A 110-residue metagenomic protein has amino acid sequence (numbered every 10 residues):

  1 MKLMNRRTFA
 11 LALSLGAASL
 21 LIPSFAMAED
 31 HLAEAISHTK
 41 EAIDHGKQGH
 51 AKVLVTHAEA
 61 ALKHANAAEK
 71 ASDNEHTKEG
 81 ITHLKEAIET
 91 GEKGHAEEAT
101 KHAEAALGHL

Functional and structural regions predicted by a protein language model:
K2-R6, L21-L110: Long, charged/polar, soluble alpha-helical segments
A12-L21: Bacterial N-terminal signal peptides
